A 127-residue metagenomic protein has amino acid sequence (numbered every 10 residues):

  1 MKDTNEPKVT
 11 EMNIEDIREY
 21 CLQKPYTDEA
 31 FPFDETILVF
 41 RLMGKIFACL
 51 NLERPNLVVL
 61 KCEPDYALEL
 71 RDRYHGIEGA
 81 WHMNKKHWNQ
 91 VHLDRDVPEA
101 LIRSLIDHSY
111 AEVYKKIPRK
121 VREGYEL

Functional and structural regions predicted by a protein language model:
M1-L127: Charge-dense, helix-prone N-terminal extensions
